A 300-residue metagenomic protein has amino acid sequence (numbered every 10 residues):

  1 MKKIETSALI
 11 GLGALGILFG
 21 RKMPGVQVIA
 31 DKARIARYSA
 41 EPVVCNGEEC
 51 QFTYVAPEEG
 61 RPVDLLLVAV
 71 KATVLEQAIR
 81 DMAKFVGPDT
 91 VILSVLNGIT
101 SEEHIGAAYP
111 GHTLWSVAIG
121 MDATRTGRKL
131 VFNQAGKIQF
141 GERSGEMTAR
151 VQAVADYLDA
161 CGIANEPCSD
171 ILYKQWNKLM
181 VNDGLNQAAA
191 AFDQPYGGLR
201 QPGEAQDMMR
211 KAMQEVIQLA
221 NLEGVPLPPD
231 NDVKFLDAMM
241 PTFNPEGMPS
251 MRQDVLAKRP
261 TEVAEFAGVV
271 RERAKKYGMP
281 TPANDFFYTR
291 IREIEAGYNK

Functional and structural regions predicted by a protein language model:
M1-F52: NAD(P)+-binding Rossmann beta1-loop-alpha1 motif at the extreme N-terminus of oxidoreductases
K2, R210-K300: NAD(P)-dependent Rossmann-like dehydrogenase/reductase catalytic/cofactor-binding core
E5-T6, P24-V26, D64-L66, P88-I92 (+1 more regions): Short active-site oxyanion
S7, G25-Q27, G111-L114, N165: Hydrophobic anchor at the start of a short beta-strand that flanks the dinucleotide cofactor-binding loop
V28-D31, F140, R271: Short internal beta-strands
R34-S39, E102-E103, T148: Short, charged/polar "capping" segments at the starts of alpha-helices and the immediately preceding loops
C45-K129: Rossmann-like NAD(P)(H) cofactor-binding subdomain of soluble oxidoreductases
F85, A108-G111, K129-D230: Internal alpha-helical scaffold of NAD(P)-dependent oxidoreductase catalytic cores
